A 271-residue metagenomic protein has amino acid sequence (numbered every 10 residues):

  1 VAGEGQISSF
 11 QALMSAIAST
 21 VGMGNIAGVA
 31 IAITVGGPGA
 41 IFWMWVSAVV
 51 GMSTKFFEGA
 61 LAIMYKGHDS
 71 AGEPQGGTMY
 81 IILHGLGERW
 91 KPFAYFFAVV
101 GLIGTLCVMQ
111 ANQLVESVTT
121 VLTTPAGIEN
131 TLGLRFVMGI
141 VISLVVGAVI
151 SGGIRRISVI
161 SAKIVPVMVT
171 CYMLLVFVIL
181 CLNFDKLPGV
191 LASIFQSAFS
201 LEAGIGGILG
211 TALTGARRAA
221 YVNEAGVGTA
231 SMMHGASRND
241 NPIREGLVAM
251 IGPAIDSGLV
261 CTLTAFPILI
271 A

Functional and structural regions predicted by a protein language model:
V1-G3, T34-V35, A60-L102, C107-G139 (+2 more regions): Inter-helical loop and helix-membrane interface segments of multi-pass membrane transporters/permeases
V1-I26, E88, R238-D240: Membrane-interface "cap" regions at the ends of multi-pass membrane proteins
V29-G36, A62-G67, L180, A219-E224 (+3 more regions): Helix-loop junctions at the membrane interface of multi-pass solute transporters
T34-A71, C261: Extracellular loop-to-transmembrane helix junctions
E58-Y65, S70, V176-S193, G204-G206 (+2 more regions): Extracellular/periplasmic helix-exit of transmembrane alpha-helices
P74-I81, V165-V178, P253, S257-C261: Small-residue-rich segments of transmembrane alpha-helices in multi-pass membrane proteins, especially helix faces
T78, V149-P166, K186-A192, N223-I255: Hydrophobic, small-residue-rich membrane helices and short re-entrant helix-turn-helix hairpins that build
V115-V118, L134-L182, L187, L191-F195: Membrane-interface loop-to-helix entry segments
